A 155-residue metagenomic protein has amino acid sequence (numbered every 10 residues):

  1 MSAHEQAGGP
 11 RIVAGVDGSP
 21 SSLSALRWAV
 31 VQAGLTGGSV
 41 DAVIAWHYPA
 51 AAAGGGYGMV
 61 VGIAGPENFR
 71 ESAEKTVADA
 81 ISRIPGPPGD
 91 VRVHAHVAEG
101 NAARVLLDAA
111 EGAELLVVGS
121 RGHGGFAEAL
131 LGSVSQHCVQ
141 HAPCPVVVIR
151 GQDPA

Functional and structural regions predicted by a protein language model:
M1-G8, S21, L35, S82-L116 (+1 more regions): Structural beta-alpha unit
S2-G62, P154: Small/aliphatic-rich secondary-structure junction motif
G18, E128, G151: Short, conserved catalytic or interaction motifs in soluble domains
D41-V43, H94-A98, V147: General small-molecule cofactor/ligand-binding pocket signal
I44, S120-R121, R150-G151: Short secondary-structure boundary segments
V61-T76: A short acidic, glycine-rich active-site loop that binds or catalyzes chemistry on phosphate/adenosine moieties
L115-Q140, A155: Glycine-rich, Arg-bearing micro-motifs that act as flexible, cationic patches
